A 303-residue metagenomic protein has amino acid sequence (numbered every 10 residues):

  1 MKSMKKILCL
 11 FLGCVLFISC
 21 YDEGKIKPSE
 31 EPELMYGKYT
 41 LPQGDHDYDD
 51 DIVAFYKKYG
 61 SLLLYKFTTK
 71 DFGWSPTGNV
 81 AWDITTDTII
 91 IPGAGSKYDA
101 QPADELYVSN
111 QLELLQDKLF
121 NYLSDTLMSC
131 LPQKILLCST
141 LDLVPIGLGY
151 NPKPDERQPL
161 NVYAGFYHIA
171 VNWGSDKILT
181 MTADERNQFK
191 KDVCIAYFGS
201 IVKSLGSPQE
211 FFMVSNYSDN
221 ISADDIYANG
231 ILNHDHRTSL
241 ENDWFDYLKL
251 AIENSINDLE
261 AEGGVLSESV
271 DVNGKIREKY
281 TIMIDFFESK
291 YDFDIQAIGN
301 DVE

Functional and structural regions predicted by a protein language model:
K5-L10: Sec-dependent signal peptide recognition, specifically the positively charged N-region followed immediately by
L16-S19: C-terminal motif of bacterial Sec signal peptides marking the signal peptidase cleavage site
Y21-L112, Y122, S269-E303: Acidic/polar, low-complexity intrinsically disordered N-terminal segments immediately downstream of a Sec signal
H46, H168, H234-H236: Histidine (H) residue identity feature
Y98-I231: Acidic/His-rich structured neighborhood in mature extracellular/periplasmic domains
N216-E303: Metalloprotease/metallohydrolase-associated module, dominated by Zn2+-dependent proteases
